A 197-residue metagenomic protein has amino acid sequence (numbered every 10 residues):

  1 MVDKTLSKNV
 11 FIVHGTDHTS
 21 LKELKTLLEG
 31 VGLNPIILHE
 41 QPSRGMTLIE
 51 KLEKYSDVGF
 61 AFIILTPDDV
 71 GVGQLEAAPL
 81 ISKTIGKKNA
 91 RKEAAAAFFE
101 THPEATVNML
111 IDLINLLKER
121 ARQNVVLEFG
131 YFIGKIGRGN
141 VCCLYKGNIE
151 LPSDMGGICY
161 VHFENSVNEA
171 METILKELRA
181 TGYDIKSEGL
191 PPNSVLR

Functional and structural regions predicted by a protein language model:
M1-P67, A90, A94-A95, V195-R197: Conserved N-terminal substructure of TIR/SEFIR domains
L21, V70-L75, L151-D154: Short acidic/His/Gly/Ser-rich catalytic and metal-binding motifs that mark active-site loops of diverse hydrolases
L38-E40, L144-K146, F163: Conserved beta-strand termini and adjacent loop/short-helix elements that scaffold enzyme active sites in alpha/beta
E40-F129: TIR-domain catalytic/interaction hotspot
G137-P152: Nucleic-acid nuclease catalytic cores
L151-R197: C-terminal interaction surface of TIR/SEFIR-family domains
